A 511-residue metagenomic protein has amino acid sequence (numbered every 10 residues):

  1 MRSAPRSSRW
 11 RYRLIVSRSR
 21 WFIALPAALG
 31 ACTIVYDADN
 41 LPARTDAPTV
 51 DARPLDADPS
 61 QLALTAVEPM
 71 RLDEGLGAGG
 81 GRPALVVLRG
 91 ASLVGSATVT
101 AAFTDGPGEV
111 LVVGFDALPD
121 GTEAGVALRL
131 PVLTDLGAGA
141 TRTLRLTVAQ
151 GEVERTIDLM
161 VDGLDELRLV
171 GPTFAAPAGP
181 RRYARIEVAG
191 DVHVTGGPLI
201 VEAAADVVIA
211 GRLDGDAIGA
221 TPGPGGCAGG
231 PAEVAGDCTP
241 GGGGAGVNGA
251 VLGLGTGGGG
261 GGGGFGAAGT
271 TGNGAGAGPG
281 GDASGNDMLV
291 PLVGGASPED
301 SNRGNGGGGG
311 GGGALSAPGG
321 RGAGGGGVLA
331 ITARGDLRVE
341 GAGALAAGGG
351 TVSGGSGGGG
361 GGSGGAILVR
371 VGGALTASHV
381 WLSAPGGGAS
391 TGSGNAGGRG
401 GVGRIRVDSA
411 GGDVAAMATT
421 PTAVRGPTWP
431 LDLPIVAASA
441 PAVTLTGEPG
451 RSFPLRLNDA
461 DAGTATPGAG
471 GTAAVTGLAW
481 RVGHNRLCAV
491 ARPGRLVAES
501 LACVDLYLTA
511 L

Functional and structural regions predicted by a protein language model:
P5-I23: Bacterial N-terminal signal peptides that target proteins for export
G30-A31: C-terminal motif of bacterial Sec signal peptides marking the signal peptidase cleavage site
I34-V35, G108, V161-L169, R399-L511: Extracellular/surface-exposed low-complexity segments
A43, V50-T98, V153-D165, R425-P449: Beta-strand/beta-sandwich contexts
D51, G90, G190, G211 (+1 more regions): Periodic glycine anchor positions in long extracellular repeat architectures
P59-Q61, D158-V208, R212-D214, I218 (+2 more regions): N-terminal domain-start segments of secreted/luminal proteins
G79-E152, L382-A389, S452-L478: Immunoglobulin-like IPT/TIG beta-sandwich domains and homologous Ig-like subdomains
L164, R168-L169, R185, G196-I200 (+3 more regions): Glycine-centric low-complexity/flexibility signal
